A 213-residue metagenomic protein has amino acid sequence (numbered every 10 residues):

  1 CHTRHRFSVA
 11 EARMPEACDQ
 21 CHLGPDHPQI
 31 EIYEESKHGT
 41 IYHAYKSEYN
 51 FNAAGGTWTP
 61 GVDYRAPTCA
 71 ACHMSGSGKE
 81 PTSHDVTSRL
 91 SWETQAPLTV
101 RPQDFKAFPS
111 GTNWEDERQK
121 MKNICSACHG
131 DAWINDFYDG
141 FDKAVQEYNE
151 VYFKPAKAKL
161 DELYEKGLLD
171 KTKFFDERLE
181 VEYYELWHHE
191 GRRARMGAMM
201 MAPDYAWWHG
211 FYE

Functional and structural regions predicted by a protein language model:
T3-E213: Primarily the internal scaffold of c-type cytochrome electron-transfer domains, especially repeated/multiheme c-type
